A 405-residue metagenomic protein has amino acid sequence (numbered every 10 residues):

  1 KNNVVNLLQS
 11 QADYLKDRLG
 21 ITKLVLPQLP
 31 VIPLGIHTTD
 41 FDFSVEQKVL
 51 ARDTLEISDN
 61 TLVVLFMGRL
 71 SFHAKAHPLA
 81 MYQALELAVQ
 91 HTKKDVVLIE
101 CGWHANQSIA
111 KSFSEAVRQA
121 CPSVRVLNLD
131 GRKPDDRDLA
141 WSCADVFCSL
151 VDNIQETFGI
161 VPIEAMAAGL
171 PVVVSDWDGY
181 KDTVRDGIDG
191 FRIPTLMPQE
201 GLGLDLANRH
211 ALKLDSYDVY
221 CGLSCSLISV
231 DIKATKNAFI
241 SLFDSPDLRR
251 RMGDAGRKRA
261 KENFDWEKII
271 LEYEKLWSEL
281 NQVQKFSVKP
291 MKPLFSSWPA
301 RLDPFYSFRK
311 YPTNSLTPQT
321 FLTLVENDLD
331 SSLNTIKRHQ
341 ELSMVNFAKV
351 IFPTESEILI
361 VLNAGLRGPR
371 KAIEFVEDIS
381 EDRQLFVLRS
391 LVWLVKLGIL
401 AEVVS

Functional and structural regions predicted by a protein language model:
K1-V31, I36-D42, Y273: A short, active-site helix/loop in glycosyltransferases that binds the activated sugar's phosphate group
L34-R132: Conserved catalytic-core segment of nucleotide-activated headgroup transferases in glycan assembly
G131-P134, L139-A144: Short alpha-helical donor nucleotide-sugar binding micro-motif in glycosyltransferases
S142-T157, L170: Acidic donor-binding loop of glycosyltransferase active sites
G159-P162, Y180: Short glycine/serine-rich donor-binding loops of glycosyltransferases
P171-V174, V184, F191-R192: Short hydrophobic beta-strand element within catalytic cores of glycosyltransferases and related nucleotide-activated
R209-F352, S356-A364, P369, I373-E374 (+1 more regions): C-terminal amphipathic helix plus adjacent low-complexity, charged tail appended to glycosyltransferase catalytic
E381-W393: Short amphipathic alpha-helical interaction segments
